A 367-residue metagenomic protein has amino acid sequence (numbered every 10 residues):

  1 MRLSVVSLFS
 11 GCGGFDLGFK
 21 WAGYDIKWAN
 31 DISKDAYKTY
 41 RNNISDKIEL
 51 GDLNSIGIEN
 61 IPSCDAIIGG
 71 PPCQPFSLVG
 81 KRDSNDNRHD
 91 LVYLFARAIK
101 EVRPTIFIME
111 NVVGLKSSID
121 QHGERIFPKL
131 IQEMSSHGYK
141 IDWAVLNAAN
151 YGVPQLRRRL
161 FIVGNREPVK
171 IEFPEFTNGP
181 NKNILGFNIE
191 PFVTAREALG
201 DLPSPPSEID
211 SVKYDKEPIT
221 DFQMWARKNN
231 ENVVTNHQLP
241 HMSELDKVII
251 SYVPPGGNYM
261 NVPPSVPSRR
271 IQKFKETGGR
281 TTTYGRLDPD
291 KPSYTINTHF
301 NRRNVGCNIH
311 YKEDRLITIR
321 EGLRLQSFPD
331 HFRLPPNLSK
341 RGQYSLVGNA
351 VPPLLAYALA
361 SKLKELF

Functional and structural regions predicted by a protein language model:
M1-V5: Extreme N-terminal starter segment of soluble prokaryotic enzymes
S7-F15, F19, L53, P62-V79 (+5 more regions): Conserved proline-anchored active-site loop of SAM-dependent methyltransferases that bridges a beta-strand
G18-D25, N43: A short, Lys/Arg-enriched amphipathic alpha-helix followed by its capping loop at the start of a domain
K27-D31: Conserved SAM-binding motif I beta-strand of class I
K34-K38: Short alpha-helix immediately C-terminal to the canonical SAM-binding loop
D46-D52: Conserved SAM-binding strand-loop segment of SAM-dependent methyltransferases
I58-C64, F76-F274: Class I S-adenosyl-L-methionine
D221-F367: C-terminal target-recognition/interaction regions appended to catalytic cores
